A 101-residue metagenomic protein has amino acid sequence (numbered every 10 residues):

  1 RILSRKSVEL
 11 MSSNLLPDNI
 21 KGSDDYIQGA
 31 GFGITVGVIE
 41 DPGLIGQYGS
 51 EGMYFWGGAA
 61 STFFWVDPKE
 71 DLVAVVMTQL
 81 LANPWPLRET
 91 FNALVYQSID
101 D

Functional and structural regions predicted by a protein language model:
R1-D101: Catalytic loop of the DD-peptidase/beta-lactamase superfamily, centered on the K-T-G motif and neighboring
